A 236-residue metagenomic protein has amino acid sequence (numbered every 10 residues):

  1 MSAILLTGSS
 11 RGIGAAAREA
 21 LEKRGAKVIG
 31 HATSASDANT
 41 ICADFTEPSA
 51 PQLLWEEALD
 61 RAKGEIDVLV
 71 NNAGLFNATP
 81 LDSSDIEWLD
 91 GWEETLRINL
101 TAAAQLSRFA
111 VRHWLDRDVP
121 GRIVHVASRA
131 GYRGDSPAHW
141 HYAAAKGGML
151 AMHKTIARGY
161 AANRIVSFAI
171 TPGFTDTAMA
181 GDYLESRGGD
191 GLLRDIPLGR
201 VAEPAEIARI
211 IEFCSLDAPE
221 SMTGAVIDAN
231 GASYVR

Functional and structural regions predicted by a protein language model:
S10-R11: Conserved glycine-rich cofactor-binding loop
D37-S49: Rossmann-fold cofactor-recognition segment
F76, L198, E212, T223-R236: Short C-terminal tail/terminal secondary-structure segment of NAD(P)H-dependent dehydrogenase/reductase domains
P80-L96, L192: Substrate-binding pocket helix/loop in short-chain dehydrogenase/reductase
S107-R108, K154: A short, exposed helix-loop element centered on a Lys and neighboring polar residues
L115, V124-G148, H153-A162: Catalytic loop of short-chain dehydrogenase/reductase
A161-V166, M222-G224: Short, small/polar-rich loop/turn modules that mediate ligand/substrate recognition or access, typified
